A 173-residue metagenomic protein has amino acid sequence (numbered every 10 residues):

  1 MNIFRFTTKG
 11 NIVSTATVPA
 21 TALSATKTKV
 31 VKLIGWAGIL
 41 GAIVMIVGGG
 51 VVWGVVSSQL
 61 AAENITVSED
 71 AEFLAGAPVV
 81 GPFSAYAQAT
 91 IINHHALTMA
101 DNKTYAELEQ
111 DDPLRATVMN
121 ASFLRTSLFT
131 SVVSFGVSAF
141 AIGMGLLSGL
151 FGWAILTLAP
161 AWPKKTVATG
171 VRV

Functional and structural regions predicted by a protein language model:
N2-V67: N-terminal extramembrane/targeting module of integral membrane proteins
F4-F6, G10-T28, D101-E109, G136 (+1 more regions): Cytosol-facing regions at membranes
T28-G38, S134-V173: Juxtamembrane interface at the cytosolic side of transmembrane helices
G54-V132: Extracytoplasmic/periplasmic regions of membrane proteins
